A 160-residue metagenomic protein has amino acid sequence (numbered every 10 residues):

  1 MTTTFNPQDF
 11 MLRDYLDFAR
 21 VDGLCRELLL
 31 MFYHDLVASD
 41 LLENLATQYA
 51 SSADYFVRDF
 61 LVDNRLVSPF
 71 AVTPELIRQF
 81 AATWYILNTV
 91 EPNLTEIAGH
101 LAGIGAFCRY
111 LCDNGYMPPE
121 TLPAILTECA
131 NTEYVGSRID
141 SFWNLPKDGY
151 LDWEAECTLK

Functional and structural regions predicted by a protein language model:
T2-Y15, A124-K160: Flexible interdomain linker/hinge and immediately adjacent N-terminus of the catalytic tyrosine-recombinase domain
T3-D63: N-terminal "first-domain core" detector
L24-M31, L76, F80, A124: Exposed alpha-helical structural elements
D35, F80, W84, E128: Residues that form generic nucleotide/phosphate-binding pockets
L36-L45, V62-V67, K147-K160: Eukaryotic Ca2+-signaling machinery
L41-D113: Non-catalytic DNA-binding core/recognition domains of DNA-processing enzymes
D63-R65, W84-V90, C112-Y116, T132-F142 (+1 more regions): Short, charged low-complexity intrinsically disordered segments located at boundaries of structured domains
G99-G136: Amphipathic alpha-helical protein-interaction segments
